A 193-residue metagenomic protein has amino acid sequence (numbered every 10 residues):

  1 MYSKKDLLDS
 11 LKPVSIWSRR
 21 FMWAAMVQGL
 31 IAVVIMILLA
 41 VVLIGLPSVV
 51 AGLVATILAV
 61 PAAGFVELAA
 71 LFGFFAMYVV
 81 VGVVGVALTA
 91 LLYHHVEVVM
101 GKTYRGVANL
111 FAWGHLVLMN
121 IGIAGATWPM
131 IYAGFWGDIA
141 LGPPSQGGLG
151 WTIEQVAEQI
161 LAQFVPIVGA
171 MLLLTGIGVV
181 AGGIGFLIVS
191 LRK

Functional and structural regions predicted by a protein language model:
M1-W17: N-terminal juxtamembrane cytosolic/stromal segments of multi-pass membrane proteins
S3, S18-G101, L110-K193: Hydrophobic cores of alpha-helical transmembrane segments in multi-pass integral membrane proteins
S10-L11, V98-Y104: Membrane-water interface regions at transmembrane-helix termini and the short interhelical loops of multi-pass membrane
